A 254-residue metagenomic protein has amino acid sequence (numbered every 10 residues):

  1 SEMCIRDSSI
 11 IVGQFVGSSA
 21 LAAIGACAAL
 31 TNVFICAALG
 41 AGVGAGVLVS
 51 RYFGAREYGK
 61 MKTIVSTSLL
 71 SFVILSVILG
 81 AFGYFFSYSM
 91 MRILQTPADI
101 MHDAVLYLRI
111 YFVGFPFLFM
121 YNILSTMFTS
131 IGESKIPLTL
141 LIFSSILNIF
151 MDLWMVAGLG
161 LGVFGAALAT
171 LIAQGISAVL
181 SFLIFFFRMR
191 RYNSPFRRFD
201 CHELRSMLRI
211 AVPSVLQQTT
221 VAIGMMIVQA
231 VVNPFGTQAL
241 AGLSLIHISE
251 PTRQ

Functional and structural regions predicted by a protein language model:
I5-R6, L39-V43, G83, Y121-N122 (+4 more regions): Functionally critical, cavity-lining and gating residues within the transmembrane helices of 12-TM secondary
R6-A22, M91-A98, W154-L161, T219-S249: Helix-terminus/linker motif at the lipid-water interface of multi-pass membrane proteins
S9-I10, V47, Y88-S89, T126 (+7 more regions): Transmembrane alpha-helix boundary and packing residues in multipass membrane permease domains and related
L21-A81, L118-P137, G242-S249, R253: Small-residue-rich hydrophobic transmembrane alpha-helices
N32, F72, Y111, P137 (+4 more regions): Residue-level signature of transmembrane alpha-helical cores of multipass secondary-active transporters and flippases
V33-C36, N148-D152, A178-F182: Hydrophobic transmembrane alpha-helices of multi-pass small-molecule transporters
G42, Y111-T129, P137-N148, A166-V179: Short runs within selected transmembrane alpha-helices of multi-pass transporters and secretion channels
V49-G114, G158-V212, T252: Short alpha-helical transmembrane segments in multi-pass integral membrane proteins
